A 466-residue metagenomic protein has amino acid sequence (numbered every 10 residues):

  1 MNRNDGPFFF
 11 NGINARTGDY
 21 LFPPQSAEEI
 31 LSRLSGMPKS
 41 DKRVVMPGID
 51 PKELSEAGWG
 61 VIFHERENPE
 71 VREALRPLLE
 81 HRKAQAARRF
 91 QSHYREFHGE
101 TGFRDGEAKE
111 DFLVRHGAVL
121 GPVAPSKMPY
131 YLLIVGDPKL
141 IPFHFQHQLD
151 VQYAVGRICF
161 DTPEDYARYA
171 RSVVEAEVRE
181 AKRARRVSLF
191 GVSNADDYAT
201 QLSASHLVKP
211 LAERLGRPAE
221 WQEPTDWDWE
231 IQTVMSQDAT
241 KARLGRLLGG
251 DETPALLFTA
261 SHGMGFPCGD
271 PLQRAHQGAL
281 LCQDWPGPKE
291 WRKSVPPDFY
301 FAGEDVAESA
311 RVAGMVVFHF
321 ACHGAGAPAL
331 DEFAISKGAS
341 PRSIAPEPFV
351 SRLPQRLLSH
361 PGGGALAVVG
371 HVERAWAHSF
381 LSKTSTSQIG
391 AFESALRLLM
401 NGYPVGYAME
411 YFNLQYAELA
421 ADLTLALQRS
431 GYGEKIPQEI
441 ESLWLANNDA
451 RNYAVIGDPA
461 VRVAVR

Functional and structural regions predicted by a protein language model:
M1-Q146, G433-R466: Pre-catalytic or accessory/regulatory segments outside the catalytic core
T17, F22-Q25, E29-D41, E56-S92 (+2 more regions): A domain-level signal for caspase-like cysteine endopeptidase catalytic cores and their zymogen-processing architecture
P51-E53, P122-S126, R179-E180, R246-D251 (+5 more regions): A general structural signal for short secondary-structure junctions and capping/turn motifs
W59-G60, Y130-L133, R186-S188, P254-L256 (+5 more regions): Beta-sheet entry/capping signal
R66, R82-F90, T101, G117-K139 (+3 more regions): Catalytic-core segments of thiol-dependent peptidases
G106-K109, K241-R246, H378-F380, R466: Short, solvent-exposed polar/charged micro-motifs at secondary-structure junctions
Y166-E177, P224, R292-P297, Q355-L358 (+1 more regions): Low-complexity, flexible helical/coil segments
V187-Y198, S205-P218, F320-R466: Active-site-proximal C-terminal subdomain of hydrolase catalytic domains
